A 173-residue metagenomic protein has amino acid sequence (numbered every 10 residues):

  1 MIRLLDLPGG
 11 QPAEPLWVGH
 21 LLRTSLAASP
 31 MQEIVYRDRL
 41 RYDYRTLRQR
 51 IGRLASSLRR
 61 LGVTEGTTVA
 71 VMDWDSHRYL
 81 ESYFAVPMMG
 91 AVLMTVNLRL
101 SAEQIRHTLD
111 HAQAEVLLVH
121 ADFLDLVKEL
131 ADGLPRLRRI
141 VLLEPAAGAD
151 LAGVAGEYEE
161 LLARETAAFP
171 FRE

Functional and structural regions predicted by a protein language model:
M1-P8, D132: AMP-binding adenylation
L7-L16, G148-E173: Flexible, low-complexity linker/hinge segments
G10-A13, T46, M94-V96: Short, flexible loop segments at the rims of nucleotide/cofactor-binding pockets, characterized by
Q11-I34: A short N-terminal helical cap/helix-turn-helix that marks the beginning of AMP-binding/adenylate-forming
S25, R50-I51, G133: Hydrophobic/aromatic residues within well-ordered alpha-helical segments
Q32-F84, S101-R106, E157-E160: Conserved AMP-binding/adenylate-forming core of the ANL superfamily
R39-L40, P145, T166-A167: Residues that form or immediately flank small-molecule/cofactor binding pockets and catalytic motifs
S56, R60-L61, M88-E160: Structural core segment of the AMP-binding/adenylate-forming
